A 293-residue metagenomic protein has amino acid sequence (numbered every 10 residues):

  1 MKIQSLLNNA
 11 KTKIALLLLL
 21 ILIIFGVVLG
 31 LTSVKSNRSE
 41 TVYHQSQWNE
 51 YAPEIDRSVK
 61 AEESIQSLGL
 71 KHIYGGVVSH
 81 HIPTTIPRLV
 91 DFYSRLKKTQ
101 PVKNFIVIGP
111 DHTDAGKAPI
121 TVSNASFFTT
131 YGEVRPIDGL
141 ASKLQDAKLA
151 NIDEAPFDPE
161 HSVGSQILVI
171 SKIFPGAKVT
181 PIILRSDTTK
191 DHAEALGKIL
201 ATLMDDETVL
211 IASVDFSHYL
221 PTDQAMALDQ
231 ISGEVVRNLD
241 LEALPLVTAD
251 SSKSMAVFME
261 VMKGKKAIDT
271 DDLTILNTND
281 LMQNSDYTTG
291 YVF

Functional and structural regions predicted by a protein language model:
M1-A10: N-terminal Lys/Arg-rich, disordered targeting/topogenic segments
K11-V78, I82-V102, T113-E207, L220-F293: Flexible, D/E/H-enriched segments
F105: A short mixed-secondary-structure module that forms the rim of ligand-binding clefts
V209-Y219: Short acidic/histidine-rich active-site segments
